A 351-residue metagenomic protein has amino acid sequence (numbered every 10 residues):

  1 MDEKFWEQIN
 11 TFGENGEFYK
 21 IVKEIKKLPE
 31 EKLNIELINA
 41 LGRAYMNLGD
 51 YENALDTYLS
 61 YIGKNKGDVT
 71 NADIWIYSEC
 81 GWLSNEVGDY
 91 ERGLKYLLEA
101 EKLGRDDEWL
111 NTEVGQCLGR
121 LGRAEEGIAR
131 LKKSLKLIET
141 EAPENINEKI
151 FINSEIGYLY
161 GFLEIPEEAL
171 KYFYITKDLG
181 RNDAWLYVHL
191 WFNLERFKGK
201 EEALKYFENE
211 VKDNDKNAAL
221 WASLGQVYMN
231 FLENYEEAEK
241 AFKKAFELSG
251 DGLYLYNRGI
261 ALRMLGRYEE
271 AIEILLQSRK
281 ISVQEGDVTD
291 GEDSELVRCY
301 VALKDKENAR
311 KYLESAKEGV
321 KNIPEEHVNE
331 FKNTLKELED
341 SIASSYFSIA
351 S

Functional and structural regions predicted by a protein language model:
E3, E36, N71-W75, W109 (+7 more regions): Start-of-helix register in tetratricopeptide repeats
N10, R43, W82, Q116 (+5 more regions): Residue-level recognition of tetratricopeptide repeat
E14, N47, E86, R120 (+6 more regions): Register position in tetratricopeptide repeats
K27-L28, Y61, E99-A100, K133-S134 (+5 more regions): Canonical positions in the second alpha-helix
K32-L33, K66, N71, R105 (+6 more regions): Short coil turns that delineate tetratricopeptide repeat
